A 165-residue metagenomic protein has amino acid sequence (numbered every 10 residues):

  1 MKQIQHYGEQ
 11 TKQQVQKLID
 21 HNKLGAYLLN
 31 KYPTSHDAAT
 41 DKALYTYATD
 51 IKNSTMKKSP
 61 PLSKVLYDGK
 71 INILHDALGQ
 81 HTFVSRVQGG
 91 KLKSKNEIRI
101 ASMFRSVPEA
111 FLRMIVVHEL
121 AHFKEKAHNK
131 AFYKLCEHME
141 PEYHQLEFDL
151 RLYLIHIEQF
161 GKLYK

Functional and structural regions predicted by a protein language model:
M1-R113, F123-K165: Active-site-proximal or metal-binding-adjacent scaffold patches in catalytic folds
V116: Histidine-centered acyl-transfer/condensation active-site motif and its immediate structural neighborhood
E119: Walker B catalytic acidic pair
